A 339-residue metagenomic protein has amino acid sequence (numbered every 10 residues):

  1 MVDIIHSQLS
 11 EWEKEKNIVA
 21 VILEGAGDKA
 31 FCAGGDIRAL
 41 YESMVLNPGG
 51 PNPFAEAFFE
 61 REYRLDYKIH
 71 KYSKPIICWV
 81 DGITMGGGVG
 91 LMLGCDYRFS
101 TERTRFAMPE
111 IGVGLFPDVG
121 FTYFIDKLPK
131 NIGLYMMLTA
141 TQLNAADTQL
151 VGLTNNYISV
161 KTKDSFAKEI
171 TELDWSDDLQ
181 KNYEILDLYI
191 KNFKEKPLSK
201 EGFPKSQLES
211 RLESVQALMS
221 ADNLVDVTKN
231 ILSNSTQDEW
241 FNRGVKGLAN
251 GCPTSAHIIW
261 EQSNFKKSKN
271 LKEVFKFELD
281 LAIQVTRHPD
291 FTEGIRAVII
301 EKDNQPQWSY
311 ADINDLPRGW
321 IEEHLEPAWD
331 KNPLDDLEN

Functional and structural regions predicted by a protein language model:
M1-E24, Y67, E338: Conserved CoA-thioester-binding segment of acyl-CoA-metabolizing enzymes
L23, D36, L91-M92, D147-T148 (+2 more regions): Hydrophobic/aromatic residues within transmembrane alpha-helices of multi-pass small-molecule transporters
G25-R64, G114, H324: Glycine- (often His-adjacent) and acidic-residue-rich active-site loop that binds/positions the CoA thioester
P51-F54, F99-L128: Short, flexible helix-coil linker/hinge segments at the edges of structured domains or between repeats
I69-V113, M136-A145, N156: Glycine-rich beta-to-alpha active-site loop
G120-N182: Contiguous mid-protein beta-loop-alpha structural module that forms a pocket-lining wall or clamp of enzyme active
S159-L248: Amphipathic alpha-helical blocks and their helix-capping loop/short-beta junctions
V225-R243, L248-N339: Long, low-complexity C-terminal extensions of enzymes
